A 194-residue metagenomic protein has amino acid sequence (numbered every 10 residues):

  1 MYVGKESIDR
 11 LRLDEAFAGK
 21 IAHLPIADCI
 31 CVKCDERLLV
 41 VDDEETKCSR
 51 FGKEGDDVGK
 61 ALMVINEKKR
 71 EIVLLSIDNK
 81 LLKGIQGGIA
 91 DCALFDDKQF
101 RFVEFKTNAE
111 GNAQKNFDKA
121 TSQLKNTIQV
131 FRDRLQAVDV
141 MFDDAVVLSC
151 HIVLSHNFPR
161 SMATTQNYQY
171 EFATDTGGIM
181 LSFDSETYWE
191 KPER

Functional and structural regions predicted by a protein language model:
M1-G84: Basic, amphipathic N-terminal segments that precede the first structured/catalytic domain
E6-L13, F17, A145-R194: Domain-level recognition of nuclease-like catalytic cores that cleave nucleotide substrates
N79-G84, A90-D91, Q136-V140: Catalytic micro-motifs at enzyme active sites that drive phosphoryl/nucleotidyl and oxygen chemistry
K80-L82, N108-N112, N157-S161: Short acidic, S/G/P-rich loop/turn micro-motifs used as interaction or catalytic elements
I85-D96, A120: Catalytic centers of nucleases
C92-L94, Q99-A109: Conserved catalytic cores of phosphodiester-cleaving nucleases, focusing on short active-site segments
A113-D118, A163, N167: A short acidic/glycine-rich loop-to-helix N-cap element
Q114-S155: Catalytic cores of nucleic-acid endonucleases
